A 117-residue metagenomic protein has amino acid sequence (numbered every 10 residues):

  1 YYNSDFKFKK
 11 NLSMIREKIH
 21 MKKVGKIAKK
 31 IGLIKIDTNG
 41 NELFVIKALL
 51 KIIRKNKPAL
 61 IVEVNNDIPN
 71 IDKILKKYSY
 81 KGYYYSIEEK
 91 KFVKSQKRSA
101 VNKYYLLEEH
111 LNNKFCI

Functional and structural regions predicted by a protein language model:
Y1-N56, N66-N70: Short internal loop-to-helix segment that lines adenine-nucleotide cofactor pockets
A59: Short glycine-centered segments of the SAM/dcSAM-binding site in methyltransferase folds
E63: Conserved beta-strand segments of the P-loop GTPase G domain that flank and frequently precede/overlap
I68-I117: Binuclear metal-ion centers of metallo-dependent hydrolases, dominated by the metallo-beta-lactamase
